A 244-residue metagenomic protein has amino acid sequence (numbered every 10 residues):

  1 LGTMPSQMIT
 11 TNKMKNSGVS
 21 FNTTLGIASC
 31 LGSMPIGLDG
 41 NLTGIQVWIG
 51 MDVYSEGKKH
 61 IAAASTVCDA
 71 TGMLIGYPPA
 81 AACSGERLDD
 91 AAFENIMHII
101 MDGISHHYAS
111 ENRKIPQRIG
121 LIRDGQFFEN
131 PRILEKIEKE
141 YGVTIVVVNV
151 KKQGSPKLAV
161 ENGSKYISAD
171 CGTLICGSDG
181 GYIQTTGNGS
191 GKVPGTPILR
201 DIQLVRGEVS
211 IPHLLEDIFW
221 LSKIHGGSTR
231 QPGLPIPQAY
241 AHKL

Functional and structural regions predicted by a protein language model:
L1-L244: Long, contiguous domain-sized segments
